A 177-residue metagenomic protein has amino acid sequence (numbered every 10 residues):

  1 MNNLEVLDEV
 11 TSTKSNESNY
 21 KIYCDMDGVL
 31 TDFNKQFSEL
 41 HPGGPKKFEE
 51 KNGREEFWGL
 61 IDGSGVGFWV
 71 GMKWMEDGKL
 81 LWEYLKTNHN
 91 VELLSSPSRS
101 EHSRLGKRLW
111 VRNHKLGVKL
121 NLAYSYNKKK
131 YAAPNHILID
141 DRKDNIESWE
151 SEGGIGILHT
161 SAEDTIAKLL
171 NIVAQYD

Functional and structural regions predicted by a protein language model:
N3-G63, S151, S161: Active-site neighborhood of HAD-like aspartate-dependent phosphohydrolases
K21, N121-E147: Conserved Lys-Pro-Asp/Glu-containing loop-to-beta segment of HAD-superfamily phosphomonoesterases, centered on
T31-N34, S38-E39, S100-R104, K128-A132 (+2 more regions): Short catalytic/ligand-binding loop motif for oxyanion handling, primarily in non-cytosolic enzymes, centered on
E49-N52, D62-L93, E101-L105: Short, acidic loop-to-helix structural element flanking the phosphoryl-transfer center in phosphate-processing enzymes
E92-H102, R108, H114-Y131: A short, structured active-site edge motif that brings together acidic residues
I137-N171: Acidic, Mg2+-coordinating phosphoryl-transfer loop and its flanking beta/alpha structural elements, shared across
